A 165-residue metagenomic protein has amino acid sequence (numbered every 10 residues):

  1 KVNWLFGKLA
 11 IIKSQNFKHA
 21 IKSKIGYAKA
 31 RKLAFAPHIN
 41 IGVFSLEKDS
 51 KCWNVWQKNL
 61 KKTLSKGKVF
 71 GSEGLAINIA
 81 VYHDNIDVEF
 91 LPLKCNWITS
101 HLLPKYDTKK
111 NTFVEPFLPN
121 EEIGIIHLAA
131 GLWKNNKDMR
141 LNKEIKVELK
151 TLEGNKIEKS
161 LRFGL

Functional and structural regions predicted by a protein language model:
K1-L165: Glycosyltransferase catalytic domains, chiefly GT-A lineage
